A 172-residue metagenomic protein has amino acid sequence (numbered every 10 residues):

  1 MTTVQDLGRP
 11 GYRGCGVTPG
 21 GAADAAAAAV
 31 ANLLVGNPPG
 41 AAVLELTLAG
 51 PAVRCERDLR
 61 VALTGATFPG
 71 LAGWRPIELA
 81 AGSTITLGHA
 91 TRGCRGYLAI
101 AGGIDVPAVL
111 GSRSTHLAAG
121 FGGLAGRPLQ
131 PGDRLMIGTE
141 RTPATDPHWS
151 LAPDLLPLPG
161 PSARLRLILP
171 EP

Functional and structural regions predicted by a protein language model:
M1-P172: Conserved "landmark" site that anchors the functional core of diverse proteins
